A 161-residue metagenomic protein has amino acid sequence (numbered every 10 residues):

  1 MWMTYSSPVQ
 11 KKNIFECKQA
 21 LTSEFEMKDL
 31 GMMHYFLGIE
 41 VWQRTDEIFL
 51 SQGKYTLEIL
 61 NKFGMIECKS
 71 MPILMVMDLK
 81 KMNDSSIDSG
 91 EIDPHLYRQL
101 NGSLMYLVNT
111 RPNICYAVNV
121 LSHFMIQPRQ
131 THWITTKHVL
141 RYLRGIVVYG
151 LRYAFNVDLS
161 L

Functional and structural regions predicted by a protein language model:
M1-F25, E40-S51, H123-P128: Catalytic palm subdomain of template-directed nucleic-acid polymerases, centered on the conserved carboxylate motif
W2-M3, Q43, S51, Y55 (+1 more regions): Divalent metal-binding acidic/histidine catalytic loops
C17, M33-F36, C115-V118: A short alpha-helix capping/helix-loop junction motif
S23, Y35, N61: Short polybasic/polar patches that bind polyanions
M27-D29, E67: Residue-level detector of short coil/turn "hinge" positions at structural boundaries
L30, Y35-R44: Conserved catalytic core of two-metal-ion nucleotidyltransferases
